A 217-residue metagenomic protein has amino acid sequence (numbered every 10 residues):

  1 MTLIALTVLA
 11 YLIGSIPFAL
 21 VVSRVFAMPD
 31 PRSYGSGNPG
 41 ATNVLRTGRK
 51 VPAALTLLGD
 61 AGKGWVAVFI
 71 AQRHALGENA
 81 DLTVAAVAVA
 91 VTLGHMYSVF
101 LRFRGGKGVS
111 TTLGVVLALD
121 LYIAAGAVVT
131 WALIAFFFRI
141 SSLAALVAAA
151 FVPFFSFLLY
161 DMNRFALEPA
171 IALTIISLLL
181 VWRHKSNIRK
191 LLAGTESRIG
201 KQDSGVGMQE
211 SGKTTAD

Functional and structural regions predicted by a protein language model:
M1-L6, V66-A86, L117-A124, L158-A172: Helix-coil boundary and interhelical linker segments in multi-pass alpha-helical membrane proteins
I4-L9, A53-A54, D81-V89, L113 (+3 more regions): Hydrophobic alpha-helical transmembrane segments
L9, I13, F18-K63, M96-S110 (+3 more regions): Interhelical loop and helix-boundary elements at the membrane-water interface of polytopic inner-membrane proteins
A10-S15, V91-H95, W131-A135, V152 (+2 more regions): Alpha-helical transmembrane segments of multi-pass membrane proteins
L45-G48, A71-A75, G108-F138, A150-Y160: Interfacial segments of multi-pass membrane proteins
K63-F69, V84-L119, A125-V128: Anionic-ligand binding patches
F165-N187: Alpha-helical transmembrane segments and their immediate juxtamembrane flanks in integral membrane proteins
Q202-T214: Short polybasic linear motifs
